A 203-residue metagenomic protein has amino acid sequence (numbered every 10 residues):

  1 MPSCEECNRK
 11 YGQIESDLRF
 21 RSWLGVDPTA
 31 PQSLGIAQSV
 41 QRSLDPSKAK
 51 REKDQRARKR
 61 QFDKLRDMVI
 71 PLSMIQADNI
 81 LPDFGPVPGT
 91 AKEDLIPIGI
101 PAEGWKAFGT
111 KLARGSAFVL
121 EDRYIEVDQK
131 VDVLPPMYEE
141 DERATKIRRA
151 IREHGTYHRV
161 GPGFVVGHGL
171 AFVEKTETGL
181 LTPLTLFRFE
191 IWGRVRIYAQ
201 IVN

Functional and structural regions predicted by a protein language model:
M1-E6, L24-Q38: Short microdomains enriched in Cys/His and/or Lys/Arg
P2-R21: Short Cys/His-centered divalent metal-binding micro-motifs
E15-D17, S33, A37, A144: Alpha-helix initiation and N-capping motif
L18, V26, S39-L44, L112-A113 (+2 more regions): Generic hydrophobic, helix-prone segments enriched in Leu/Val/Ile
G25-V26, Q41-P46, V133-E142: Amphipathic alpha-helical surface "interface" segments used for docking/oligomerization or membrane association within
T29, S33, R51, Q55-R58 (+2 more regions): Intrinsic-disorder-associated interaction segments
V40-P86: Short flanking/linker segments adjacent to small metal-binding domains or redox-active Cys/His motifs
M74-N203: C-terminal, charged low-complexity interaction regions
